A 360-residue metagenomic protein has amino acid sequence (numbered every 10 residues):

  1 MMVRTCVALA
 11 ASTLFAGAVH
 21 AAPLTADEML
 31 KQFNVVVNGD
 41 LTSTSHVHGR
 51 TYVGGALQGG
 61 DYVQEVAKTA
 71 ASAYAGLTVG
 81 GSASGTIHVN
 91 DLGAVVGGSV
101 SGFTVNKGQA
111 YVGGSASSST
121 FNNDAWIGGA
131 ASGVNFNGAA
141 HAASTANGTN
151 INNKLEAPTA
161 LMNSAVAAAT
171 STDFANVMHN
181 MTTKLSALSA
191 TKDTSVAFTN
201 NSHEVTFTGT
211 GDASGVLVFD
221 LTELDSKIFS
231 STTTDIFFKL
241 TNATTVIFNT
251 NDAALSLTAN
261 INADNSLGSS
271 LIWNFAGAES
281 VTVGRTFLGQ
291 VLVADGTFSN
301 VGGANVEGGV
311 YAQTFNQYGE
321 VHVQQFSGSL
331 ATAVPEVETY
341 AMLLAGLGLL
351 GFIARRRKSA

Functional and structural regions predicted by a protein language model:
V3-V7, A11-T13, G17-A22, G328-I353: Short, threonine-centered small-residue motifs that mark membrane-proximal processing/anchoring sites and TM-junction
A22-Q109, G113-T120, T149, A168-A331: Long, polar low-complexity repeats
S117, S132-V134: Ser/Thr/Pro-rich low-complexity tandem-repeat tracts
N123, I127-G128, F136: Long acidic/polar interaction regions in large eukaryotic complex-forming proteins
A143, N150-E156: Extracytoplasmic surface signature
M162: Phosphate/adenylate-binding glycine loop and adjacent helical scaffold
F352-A360: C-terminal membrane-anchoring or membrane-association module
